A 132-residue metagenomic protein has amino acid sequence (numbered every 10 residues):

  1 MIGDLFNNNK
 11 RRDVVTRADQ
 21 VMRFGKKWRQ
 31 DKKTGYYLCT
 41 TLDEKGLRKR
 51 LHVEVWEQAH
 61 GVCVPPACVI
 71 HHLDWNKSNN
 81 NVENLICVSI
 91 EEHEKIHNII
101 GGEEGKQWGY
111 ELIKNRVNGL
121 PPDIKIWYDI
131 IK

Functional and structural regions predicted by a protein language model:
M1-K45, K125-I126, I130: Short helix-coil boundary/hinge micro-motifs
L47-G119: Short, cationic Gly/His-enriched loop motifs
K114-K132: Intrinsically disordered, low-complexity terminal/linker regions enriched in Pro/Ser/Gly and acidic residues
